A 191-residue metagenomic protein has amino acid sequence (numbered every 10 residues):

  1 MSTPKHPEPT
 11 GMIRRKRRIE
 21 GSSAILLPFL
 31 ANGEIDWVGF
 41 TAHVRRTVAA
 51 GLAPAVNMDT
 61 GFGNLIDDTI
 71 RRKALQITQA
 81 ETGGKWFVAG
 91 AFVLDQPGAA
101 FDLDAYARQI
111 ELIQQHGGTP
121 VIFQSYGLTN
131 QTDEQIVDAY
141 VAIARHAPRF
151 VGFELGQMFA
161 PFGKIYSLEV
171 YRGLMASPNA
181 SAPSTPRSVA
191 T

Functional and structural regions predicted by a protein language model:
S2-I165: Active-site beta->alpha loop and helix N-cap motifs at the rims of alpha/beta catalytic domains
R145-V151, L155-T191: Catalytic alpha/beta core domains of metabolic enzymes, predominantly
